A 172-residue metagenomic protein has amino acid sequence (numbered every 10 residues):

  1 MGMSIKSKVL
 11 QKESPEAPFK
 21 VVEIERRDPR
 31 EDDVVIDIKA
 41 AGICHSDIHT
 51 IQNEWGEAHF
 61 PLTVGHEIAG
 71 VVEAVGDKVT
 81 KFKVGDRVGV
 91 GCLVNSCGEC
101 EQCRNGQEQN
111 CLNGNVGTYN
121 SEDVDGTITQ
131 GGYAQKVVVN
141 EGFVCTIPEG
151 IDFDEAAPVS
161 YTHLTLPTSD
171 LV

Functional and structural regions predicted by a protein language model:
M3-V9: Short structural boundary motif marking the start of a folded domain
Q11-P18: Extracellular beta-rich ligand/substrate-recognition surface
E25-A41, E54-R104, Q109, Q130 (+1 more regions): Glycine-rich beta-strand-centered segment in the early N-terminal region that forms part of a ligand/cofactor-binding
S46-I48: Cytochrome P450 core scaffold surrounding the K-helix E-X-X-R motif and the conserved "meander" helix-loop region
T50-Q52: Short Gly/aromatic-enriched secondary-structure transition segments
C92-K136, E141-G142: Cysteine-cluster motifs in flexible loop/terminal segments that predominantly coordinate metals
I151-A157: Short pre-catalytic strand/loop immediately N-terminal to key active-site residues, enriched for Gly-Thr
T162-T168: Conserved small/polar residues in nucleotide/adenosyl-binding loops
